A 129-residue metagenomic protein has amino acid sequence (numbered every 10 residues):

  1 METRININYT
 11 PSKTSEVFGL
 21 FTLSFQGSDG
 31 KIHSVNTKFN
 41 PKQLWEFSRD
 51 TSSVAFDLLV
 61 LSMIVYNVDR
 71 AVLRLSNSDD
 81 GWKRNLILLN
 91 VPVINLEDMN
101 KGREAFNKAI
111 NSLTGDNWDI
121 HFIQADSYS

Functional and structural regions predicted by a protein language model:
M1-S129: RNA-binding accessory domains that recognize and position tRNA/RNA substrates
